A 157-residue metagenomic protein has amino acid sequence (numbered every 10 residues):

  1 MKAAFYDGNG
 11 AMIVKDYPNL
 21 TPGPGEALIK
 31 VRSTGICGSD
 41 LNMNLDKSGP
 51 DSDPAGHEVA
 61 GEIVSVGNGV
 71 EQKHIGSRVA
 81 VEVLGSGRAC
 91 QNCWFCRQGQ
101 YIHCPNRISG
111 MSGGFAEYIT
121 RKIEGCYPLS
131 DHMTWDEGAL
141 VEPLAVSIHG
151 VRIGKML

Functional and structural regions predicted by a protein language model:
M1-K2, V59: Structural detector for hydrophobic anchor residues on beta-strands
A4-M12: Extracellular beta-rich ligand/substrate-recognition surface
P18-T34, K47-N92, S130-H132: Glycine-rich beta-strand-centered segment in the early N-terminal region that forms part of a ligand/cofactor-binding
T34-G35, L144: Proline-glycine-enriched beta-turn/loop adjacent to the NAD(P) cofactor-binding site in Rossmann-like oxidoreductases
C37, V59, G69, Q100 (+1 more regions): A generic "binding-loop/recognition-motif" signal
S39-M43: Cytochrome P450 core scaffold surrounding the K-helix E-X-X-R motif and the conserved "meander" helix-loop region
G85-L157: NAD(P)H dinucleotide-binding glycine-rich loop of Rossmann-like/cofactor-binding domains, especially the beta1-alpha1
